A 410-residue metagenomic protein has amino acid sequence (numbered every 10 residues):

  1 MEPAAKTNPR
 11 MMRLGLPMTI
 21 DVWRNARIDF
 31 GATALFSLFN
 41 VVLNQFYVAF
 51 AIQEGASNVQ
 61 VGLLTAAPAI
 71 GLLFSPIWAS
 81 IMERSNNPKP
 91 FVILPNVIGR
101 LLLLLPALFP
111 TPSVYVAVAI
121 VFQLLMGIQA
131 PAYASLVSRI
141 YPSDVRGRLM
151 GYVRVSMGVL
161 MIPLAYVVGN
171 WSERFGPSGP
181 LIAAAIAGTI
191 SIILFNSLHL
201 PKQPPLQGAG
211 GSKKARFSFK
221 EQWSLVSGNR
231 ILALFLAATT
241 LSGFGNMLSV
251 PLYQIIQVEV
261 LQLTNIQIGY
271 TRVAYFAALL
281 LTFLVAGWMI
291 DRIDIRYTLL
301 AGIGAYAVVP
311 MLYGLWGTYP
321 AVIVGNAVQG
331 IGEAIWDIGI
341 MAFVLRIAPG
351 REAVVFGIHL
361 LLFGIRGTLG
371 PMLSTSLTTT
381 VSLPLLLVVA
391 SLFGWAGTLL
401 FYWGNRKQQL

Functional and structural regions predicted by a protein language model:
K6, H199-E221, Q409-L410: Flexible cytoplasmic inter-helical loops of multi-pass small-molecule transporters
K6-F74, W78-M82, I231-R272: Helix-loop boundary and gating motifs at the non-cytosolic
Q45-A49, Q53, S80, R84 (+3 more regions): Transmembrane alpha-helix termini and helix-breaking/packing motifs in multi-pass membrane transporters
F74-N87, S172, T282-D294, T378: Helix-to-loop junctions at the C-terminal end of transmembrane segments in multipass secondary transporters
P90-L105, A185, Y297-L312, S391: Structural signature of the two symmetry-related core transmembrane helices
P106-A119, Y313-N326: Helix-loop junctions at membrane interfaces in 12-TM secondary transporters
I128-Y141, I335-A348: Intracellular juxtamembrane helix-capping segments at the cytosolic ends of symmetry-related transmembrane helices
G179-S197, L385-W403: Symmetry-related core transmembrane helices of the 12-TM Major Facilitator Superfamily/SLC fold
